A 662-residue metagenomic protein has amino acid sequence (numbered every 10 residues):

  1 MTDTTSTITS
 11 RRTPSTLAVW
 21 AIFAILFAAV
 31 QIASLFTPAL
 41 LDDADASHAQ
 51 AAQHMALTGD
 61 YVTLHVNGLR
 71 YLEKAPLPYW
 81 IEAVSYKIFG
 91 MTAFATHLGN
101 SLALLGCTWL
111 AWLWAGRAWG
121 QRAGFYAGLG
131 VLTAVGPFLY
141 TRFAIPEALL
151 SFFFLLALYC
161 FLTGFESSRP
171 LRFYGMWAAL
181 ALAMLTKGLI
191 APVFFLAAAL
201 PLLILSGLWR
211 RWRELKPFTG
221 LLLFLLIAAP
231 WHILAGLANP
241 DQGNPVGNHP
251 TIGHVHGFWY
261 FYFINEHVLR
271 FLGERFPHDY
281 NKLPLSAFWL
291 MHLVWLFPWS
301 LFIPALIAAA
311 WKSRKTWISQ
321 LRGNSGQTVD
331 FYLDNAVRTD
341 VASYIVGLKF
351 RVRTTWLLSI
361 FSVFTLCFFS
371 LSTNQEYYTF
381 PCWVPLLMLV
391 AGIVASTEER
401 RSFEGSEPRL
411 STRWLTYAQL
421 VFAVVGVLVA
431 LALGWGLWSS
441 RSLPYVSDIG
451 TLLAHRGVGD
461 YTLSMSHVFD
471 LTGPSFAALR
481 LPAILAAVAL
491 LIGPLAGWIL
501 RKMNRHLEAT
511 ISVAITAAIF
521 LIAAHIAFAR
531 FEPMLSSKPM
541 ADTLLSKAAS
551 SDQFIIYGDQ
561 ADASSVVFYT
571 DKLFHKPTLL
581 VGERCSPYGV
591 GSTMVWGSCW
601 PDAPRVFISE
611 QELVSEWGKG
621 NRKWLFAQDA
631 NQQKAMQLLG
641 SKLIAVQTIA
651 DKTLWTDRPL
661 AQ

Functional and structural regions predicted by a protein language model:
T2-E407, S440, K572: Membrane-integral, polyisoprenol-dependent glycosyltransferases of the GT-C/oligosaccharyltransferase superfamily
T2-T7, T16, Y174, A309-N324 (+1 more regions): Membrane-embedded architecture of ER/inner-membrane glycosylation machinery
